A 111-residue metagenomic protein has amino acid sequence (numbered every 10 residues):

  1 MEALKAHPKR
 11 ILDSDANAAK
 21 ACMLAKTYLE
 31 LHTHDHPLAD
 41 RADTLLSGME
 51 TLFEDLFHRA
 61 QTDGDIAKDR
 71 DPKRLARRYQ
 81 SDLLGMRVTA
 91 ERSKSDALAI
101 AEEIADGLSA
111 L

Functional and structural regions predicted by a protein language model:
M1-A21, P72-Y79: Hydrophobic alpha-helical connector segments
E2-S14, T44-T51, D55, A99-I104: Alpha-helical structural segments
P8, A25-Y28, Q80, A105: Conserved protein kinase catalytic domain
L12, L29-H32, Q80-R87: Regular secondary-structure segments
N17-P37: Amphipathic alpha-helical segments used for helix-helix packing
P37-S47, Q61-G107: Hydrophobic/aromatic-rich alpha-helical bundle segments in the mid-to-C-terminal region
